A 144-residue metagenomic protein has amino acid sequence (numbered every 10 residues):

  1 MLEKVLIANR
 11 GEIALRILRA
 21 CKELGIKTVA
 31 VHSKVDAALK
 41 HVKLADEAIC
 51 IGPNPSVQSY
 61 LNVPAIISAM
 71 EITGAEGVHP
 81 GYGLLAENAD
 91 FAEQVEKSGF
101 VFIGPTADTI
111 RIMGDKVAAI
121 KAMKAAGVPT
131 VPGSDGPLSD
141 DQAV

Functional and structural regions predicted by a protein language model:
M1-V144: N-terminal beta-alpha lobe that positions the nucleotide/phosphoryl donor in ATP/NTP-coupled carboxylate activation
